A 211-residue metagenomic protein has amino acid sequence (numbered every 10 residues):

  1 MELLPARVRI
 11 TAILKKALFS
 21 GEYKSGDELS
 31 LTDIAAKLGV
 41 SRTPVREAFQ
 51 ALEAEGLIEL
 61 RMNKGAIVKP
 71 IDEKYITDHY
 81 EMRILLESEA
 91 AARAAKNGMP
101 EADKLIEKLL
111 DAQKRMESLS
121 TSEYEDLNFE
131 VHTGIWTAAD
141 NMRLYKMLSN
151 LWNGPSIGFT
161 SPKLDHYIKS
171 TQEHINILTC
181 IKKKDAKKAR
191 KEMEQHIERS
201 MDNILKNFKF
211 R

Functional and structural regions predicted by a protein language model:
M1-K96, F208-R211: Short linear motifs at protein or domain termini
M1-L3, K187-R211: C-terminal effector-binding regulatory domain of bacterial HTH transcription factors
P5, D165-I168: Short helix-capping and inter-helix turn/linker motifs at the boundaries of alpha-helical repeat units
A17, G21, L151-G158, N203 (+1 more regions): A short secondary-structure junction motif
S20, E55, S118-L119, K183: Charged, alpha-helical scaffolding/interaction elements associated with membrane systems
D27, E59-L60, N128, K169-T171: Short, flexible turn/loop "capping" segments at secondary-structure junctions
K96, K182-K183: Alpha-helix C-terminal capping/termination sites
P100-P162, T171-T179, K188-E198: Conserved amphipathic alpha-helical segments that form helical-bundle/coiled-coil interaction surfaces
